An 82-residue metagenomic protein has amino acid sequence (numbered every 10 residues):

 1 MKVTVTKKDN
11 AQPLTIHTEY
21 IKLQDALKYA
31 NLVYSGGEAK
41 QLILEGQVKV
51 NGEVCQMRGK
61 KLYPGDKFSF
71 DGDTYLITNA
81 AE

Functional and structural regions predicted by a protein language model:
M1-A30, V54-E82: Ferredoxin-like alpha/beta domains used as RNA- or RNAP-binding modules
V33, L42-I43, L62: Short, well-ordered loop/turn sites that connect or cap secondary structure elements
G46-E53: Short, structured beta-strand/loop micro-motifs enriched in basic residues and often containing a Trp
